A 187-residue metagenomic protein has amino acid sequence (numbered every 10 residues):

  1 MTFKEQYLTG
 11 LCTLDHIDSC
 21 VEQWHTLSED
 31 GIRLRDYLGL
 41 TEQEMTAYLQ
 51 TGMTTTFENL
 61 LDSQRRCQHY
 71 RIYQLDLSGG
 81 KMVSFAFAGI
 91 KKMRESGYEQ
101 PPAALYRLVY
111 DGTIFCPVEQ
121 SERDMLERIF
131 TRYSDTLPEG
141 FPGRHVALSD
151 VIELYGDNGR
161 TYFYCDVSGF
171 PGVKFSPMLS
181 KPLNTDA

Functional and structural regions predicted by a protein language model:
F3-Q64: Amphipathic alpha-helical packing elements
C20, Y70-I72, I129, I152: Generic structural hydrophobic/aromatic packing signal, biased to beta-strands
Y48-E58, P142-L179: Short, compact, well-ordered microdomains
Q64-R66, H145-V146: Flexible, charged surface loops at secondary-structure boundaries
R65-Q120: Extended boundary segments
Y98-E153: Short, conserved turn/kink motifs that form compact alpha/beta structural patches or helix kinks used as
N184-A187: Non-Sec secretion/translocation targeting segments of pathogen effectors
